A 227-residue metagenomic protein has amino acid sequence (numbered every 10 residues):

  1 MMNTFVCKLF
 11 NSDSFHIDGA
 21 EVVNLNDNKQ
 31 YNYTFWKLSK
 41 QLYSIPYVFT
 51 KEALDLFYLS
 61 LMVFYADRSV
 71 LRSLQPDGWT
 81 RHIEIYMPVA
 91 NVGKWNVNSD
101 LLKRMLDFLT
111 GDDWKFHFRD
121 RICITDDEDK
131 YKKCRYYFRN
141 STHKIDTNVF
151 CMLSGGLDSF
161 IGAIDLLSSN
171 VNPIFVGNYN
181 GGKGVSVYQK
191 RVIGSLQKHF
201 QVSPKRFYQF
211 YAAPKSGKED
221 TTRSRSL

Functional and structural regions predicted by a protein language model:
M1-N148, I164-N172, V176-Y211: RNA-binding accessory domains that recognize and position tRNA/RNA substrates
T147, Q209-L227: Conserved adenosine/adenylate-binding substructure
L153-S154: Catalytic nucleophile serine of serine hydrolases, specifically the conserved "nucleophile elbow" pentapeptide
D158: Hydrophobic/small residue at the entry helix of a nucleotide-binding pocket
